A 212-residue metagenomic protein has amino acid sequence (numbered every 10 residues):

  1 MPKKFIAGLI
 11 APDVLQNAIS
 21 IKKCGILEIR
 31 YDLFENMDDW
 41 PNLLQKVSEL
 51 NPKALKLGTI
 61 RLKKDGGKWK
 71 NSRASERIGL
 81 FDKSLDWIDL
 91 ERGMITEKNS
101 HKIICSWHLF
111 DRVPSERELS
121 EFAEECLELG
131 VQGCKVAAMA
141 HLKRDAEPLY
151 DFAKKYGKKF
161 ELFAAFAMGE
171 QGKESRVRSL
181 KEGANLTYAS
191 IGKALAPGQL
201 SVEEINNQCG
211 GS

Functional and structural regions predicted by a protein language model:
M1-G67: Conserved N-terminal beta1-alpha1 strand-loop-helix module at the mouth
G8-A11, I26-N36, T59-R61, R77-T96 (+3 more regions): Catalytic beta/alpha-barrel core
L9-K22, K70-L80, S115-E125: Short, acidic/polar
N17-K23, D38-K53, G79-K83, I95-H101 (+2 more regions): Acidic (Asp/Glu)-rich catalytic clusters
K23-I26, D82-W87, N99-C105, L127-G133 (+2 more regions): Glycine-enriched alpha-helix->loop->beta-strand junction motifs that scaffold or abut catalytic
L33-E49, L90-H101, P114-R117, H141-K155 (+1 more regions): Active-site-adjacent beta->alpha loops and helix N-cap segments on the catalytic face of soluble alpha/beta enzymes
D65-R73, G172-S179: Glycine-rich, charge-decorated loop segments at or immediately adjacent to ligand/cofactor-binding or catalytic sites
K154-S212: C-terminal alpha-helical cap/extension of soluble enzyme domains
